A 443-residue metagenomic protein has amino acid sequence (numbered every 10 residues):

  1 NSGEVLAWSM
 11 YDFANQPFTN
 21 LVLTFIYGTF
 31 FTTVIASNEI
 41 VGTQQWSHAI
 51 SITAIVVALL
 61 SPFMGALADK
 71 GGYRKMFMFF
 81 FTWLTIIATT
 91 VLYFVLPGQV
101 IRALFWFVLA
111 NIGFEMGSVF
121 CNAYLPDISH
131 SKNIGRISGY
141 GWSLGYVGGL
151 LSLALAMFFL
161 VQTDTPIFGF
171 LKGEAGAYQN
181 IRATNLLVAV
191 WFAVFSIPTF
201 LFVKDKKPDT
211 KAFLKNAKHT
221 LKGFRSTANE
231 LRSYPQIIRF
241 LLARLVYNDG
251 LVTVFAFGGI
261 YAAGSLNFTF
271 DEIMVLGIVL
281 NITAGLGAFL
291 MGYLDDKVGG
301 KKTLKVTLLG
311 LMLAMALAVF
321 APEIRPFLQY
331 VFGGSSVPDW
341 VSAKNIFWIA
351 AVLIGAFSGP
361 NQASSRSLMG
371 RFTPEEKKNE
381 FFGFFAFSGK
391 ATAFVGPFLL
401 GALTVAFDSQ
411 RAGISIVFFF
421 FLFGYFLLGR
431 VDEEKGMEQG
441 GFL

Functional and structural regions predicted by a protein language model:
N1-L6, K204-L242, S336-P338: Juxtamembrane intracellular "pre-TM" segments in multi-pass secondary transporters
N20-Q44, A256-L276: Short amphipathic helix-loop junctions that connect adjacent transmembrane helices in Major Facilitator Superfamily/SLC
W46-A66, I278-L290: Central cavity-lining transmembrane alpha-helices of secondary-active solute carriers, predominantly the Major
L59-Y73, G287-G300, P326, T404-V405: Helix-to-loop junctions at the C-terminal end of transmembrane segments in multipass secondary transporters
A68-T82, D296-L311: Cytoplasmic membrane-interface "Motif A"-like loop-to-helix N-cap segments of 12-TM Major Facilitator Superfamily
F79-G98, L309-W340: C-terminal ends and interior cores of transmembrane alpha-helices in multi-pass membrane transporters/permeases
A88, Q99-G117, Y330-P360: Hydrophobic core of transmembrane alpha-helices in multi-pass small-molecule transporters, especially MFS/SLC-type
F94, W191-F202, A321, I414-L443: Multi-pass alpha-helical transporter architecture, strongest for 12-TM Major Facilitator/SLC carriers used
